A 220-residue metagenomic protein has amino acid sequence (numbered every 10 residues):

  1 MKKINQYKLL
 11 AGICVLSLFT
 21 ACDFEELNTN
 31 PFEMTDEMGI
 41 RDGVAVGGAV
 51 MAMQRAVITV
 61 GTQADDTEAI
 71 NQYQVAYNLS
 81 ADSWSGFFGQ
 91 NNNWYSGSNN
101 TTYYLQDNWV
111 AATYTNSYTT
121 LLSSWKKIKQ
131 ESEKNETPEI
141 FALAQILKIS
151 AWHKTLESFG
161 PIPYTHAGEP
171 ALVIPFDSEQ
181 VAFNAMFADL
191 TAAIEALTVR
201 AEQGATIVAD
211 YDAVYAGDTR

Functional and structural regions predicted by a protein language model:
M1-T20: Sec-dependent bacterial lipoprotein signal peptides
N5, M38, A142-Q145: Short alpha-helical segments used as structural interaction elements across diverse proteins
N5, N71-Y73, G89: Intrinsically disordered, low-complexity regions enriched in polar/acidic and amide residues
Q6, G12, R55-T62, Q130 (+2 more regions): Generic surface-pattern signal
C22-S80: Membrane-proximal, proline-rich intrinsically disordered regions
G43-V44, N91-R220: Structured, solvent-exposed acidic/aromatic patches
W84-F88: N-terminal carbohydrate-binding/catalytic regions of secreted carbohydrate-active enzymes
